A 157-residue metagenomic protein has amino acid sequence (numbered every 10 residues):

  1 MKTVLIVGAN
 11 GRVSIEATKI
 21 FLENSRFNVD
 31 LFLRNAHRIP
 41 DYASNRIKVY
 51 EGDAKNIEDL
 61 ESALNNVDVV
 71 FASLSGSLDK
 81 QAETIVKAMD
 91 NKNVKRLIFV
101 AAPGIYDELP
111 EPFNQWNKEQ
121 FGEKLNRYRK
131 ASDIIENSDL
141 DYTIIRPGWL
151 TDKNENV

Functional and structural regions predicted by a protein language model:
V4-L5, L31, H37-N91: NAD(P)H-binding glycine-rich loop region in Rossmannoid oxidoreductase-like domains and their noncatalytic homologs
V4-N24: N-terminal Rossmann NAD(P)H-binding glycine-rich loop of SDR-like oxidoreductase domains
N10, N35, P103: Residues in the short beta-alpha loop(s) of Rossmann-like NAD(P)-binding domains
A17, A63-N66, L109-F113: A short alpha-helix capping/helix-coil boundary motif
S25-V29: A generic structural motif
S77-V157: Glycine-/Pro-rich loop/turn segments that contact NAD(P) or position catalytic residues in Rossmann-like domains
